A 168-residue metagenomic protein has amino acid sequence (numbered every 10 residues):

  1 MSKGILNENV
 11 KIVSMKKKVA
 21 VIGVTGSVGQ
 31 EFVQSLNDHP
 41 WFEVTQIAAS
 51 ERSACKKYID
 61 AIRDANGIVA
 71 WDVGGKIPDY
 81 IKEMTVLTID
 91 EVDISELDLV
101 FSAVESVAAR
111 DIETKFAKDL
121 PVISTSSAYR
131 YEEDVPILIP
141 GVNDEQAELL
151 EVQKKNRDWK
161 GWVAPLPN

Functional and structural regions predicted by a protein language model:
S2-N168: N-terminal Rossmann-like NAD(P) cofactor-binding subdomain of oxidoreductases, focused on the glycine-rich
